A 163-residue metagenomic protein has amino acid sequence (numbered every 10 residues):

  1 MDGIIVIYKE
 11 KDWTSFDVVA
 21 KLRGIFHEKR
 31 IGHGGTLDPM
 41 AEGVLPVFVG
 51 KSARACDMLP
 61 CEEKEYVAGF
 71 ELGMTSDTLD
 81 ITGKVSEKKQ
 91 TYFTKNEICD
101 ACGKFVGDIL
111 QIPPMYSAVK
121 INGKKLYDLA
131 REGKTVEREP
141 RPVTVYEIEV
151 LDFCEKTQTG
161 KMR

Functional and structural regions predicted by a protein language model:
M1-R163: Catalytic/RNA-binding core of pseudouridine synthases
